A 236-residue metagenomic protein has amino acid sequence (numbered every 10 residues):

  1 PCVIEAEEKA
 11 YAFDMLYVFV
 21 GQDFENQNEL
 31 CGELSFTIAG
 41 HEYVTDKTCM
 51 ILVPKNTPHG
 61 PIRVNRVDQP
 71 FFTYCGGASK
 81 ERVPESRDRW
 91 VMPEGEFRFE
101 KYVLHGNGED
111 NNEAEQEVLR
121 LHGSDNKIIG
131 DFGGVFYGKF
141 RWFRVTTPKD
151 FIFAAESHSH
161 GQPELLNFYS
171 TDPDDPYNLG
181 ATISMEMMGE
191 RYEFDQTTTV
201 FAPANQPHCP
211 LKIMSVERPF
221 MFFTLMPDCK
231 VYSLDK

Functional and structural regions predicted by a protein language model:
P1, L16-Y17, F72-G76, L166 (+2 more regions): Intrinsically disordered, low-complexity linker/propeptide segments enriched in Ser/Thr/Gly/Pro and acidic residues
P1-A6, S86-A155: A short, N-terminal "cap"/entry segment at the start of jelly-roll beta-barrel domains of the cupin/DSBH fold
P1-F24, K139-T171: Conserved short histidine dyad/triad with adjacent acidic residue
D14, G32, Q69-P70, P163 (+2 more regions): Residues at beta-strand starts and edge strands
L16-D46, F168-D195, S233-D235: A short beta-strand-loop-beta hairpin characteristic of the jelly-roll/cupin
D23-E25, P58-G60, K80-E81, D172-D174 (+2 more regions): Short Gly/Pro-enriched loop/turn and capping motifs at secondary-structure junctions
H41-N65, M187-M214: Conserved metal-binding segment of the jelly-roll/cupin
I62-N112, L211-K236: Double-stranded beta-helix
